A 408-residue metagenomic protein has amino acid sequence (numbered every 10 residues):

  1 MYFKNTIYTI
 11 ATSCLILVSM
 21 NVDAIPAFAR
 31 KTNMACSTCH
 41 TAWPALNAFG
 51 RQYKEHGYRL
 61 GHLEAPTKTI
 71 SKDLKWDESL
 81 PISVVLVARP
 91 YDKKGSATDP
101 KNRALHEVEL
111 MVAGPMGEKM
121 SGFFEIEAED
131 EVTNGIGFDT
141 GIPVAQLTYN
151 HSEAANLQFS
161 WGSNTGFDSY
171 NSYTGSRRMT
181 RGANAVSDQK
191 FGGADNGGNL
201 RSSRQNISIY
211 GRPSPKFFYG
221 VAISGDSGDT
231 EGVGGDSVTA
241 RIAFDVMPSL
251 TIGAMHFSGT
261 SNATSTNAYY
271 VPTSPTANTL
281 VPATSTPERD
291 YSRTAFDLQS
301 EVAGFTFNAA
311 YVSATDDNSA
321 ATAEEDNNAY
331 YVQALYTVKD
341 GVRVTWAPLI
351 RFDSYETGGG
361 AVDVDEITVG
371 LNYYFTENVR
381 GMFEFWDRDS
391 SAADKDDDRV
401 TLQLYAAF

Functional and structural regions predicted by a protein language model:
S19-N21: N-terminal signal peptide c-region/cleavage motif recognized by signal peptidases
I25-A35: Sequence/structural segment immediately N-terminal to covalent heme-attachment motifs in c-type and related
N33-W43: The canonical Cys-X-X-Cys-His
A35, D396-F408: Outer-membrane beta-barrel "beta-signal"
N47-A48, E78-G228, G234-A254, Y331 (+3 more regions): Outer membrane beta-barrel
T98-N102, V132-G141, G197-R201, T230-G235 (+4 more regions): Replace "Gram-negative outer membrane beta-barrel proteins" with "bacterial and organellar outer membrane beta-barrel
K216, V233, A243-G358, R399: Detector for outer-membrane/organellar transmembrane beta-barrel domains, recognizing the amphipathic beta-strand
L335-D387: C-terminal hydrophobic structural anchor segments that stabilize assembly/packing rather than catalytic chemistry
